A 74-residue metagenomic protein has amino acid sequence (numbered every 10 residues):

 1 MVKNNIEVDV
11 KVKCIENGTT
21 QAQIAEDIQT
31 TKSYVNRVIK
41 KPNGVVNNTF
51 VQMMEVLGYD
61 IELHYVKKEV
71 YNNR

Functional and structural regions predicted by a protein language model:
M1-N17: A short, Lys/Arg-rich alpha-helix, primarily the initiator
V12, E26, R37: DNA-binding alpha-helical recognition surfaces that contact promoter or target DNA
C14, A25, M54: The alpha-helix within a helix-turn-helix
G18-S33: Short alpha-helical DNA-recognition segment
Q29-G44: Recognition helix of helix-turn-helix/homeodomain-like DNA-binding domains that insert into the DNA major groove
P42-E55: Short, basic-rich loop-to-helix N-cap that marks the start of a DNA-contacting helix
N48, L63-R74: Short, charged recognition helix plus adjacent turn of helix-turn-helix-like nucleic-acid-binding domains
